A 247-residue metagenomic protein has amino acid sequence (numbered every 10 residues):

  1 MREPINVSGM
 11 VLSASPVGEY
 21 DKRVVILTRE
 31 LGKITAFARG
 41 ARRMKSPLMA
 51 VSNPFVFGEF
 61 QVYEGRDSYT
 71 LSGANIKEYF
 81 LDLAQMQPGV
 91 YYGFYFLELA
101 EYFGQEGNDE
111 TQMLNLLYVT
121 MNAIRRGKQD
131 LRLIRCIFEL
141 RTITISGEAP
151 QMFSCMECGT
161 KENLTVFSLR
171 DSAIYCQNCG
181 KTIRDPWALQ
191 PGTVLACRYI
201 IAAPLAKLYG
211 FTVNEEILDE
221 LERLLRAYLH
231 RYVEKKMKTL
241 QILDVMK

Functional and structural regions predicted by a protein language model:
M1-K247: Non-catalytic alpha-helical scaffolds and adjoining flexible linkers that form interface surfaces for assembly
